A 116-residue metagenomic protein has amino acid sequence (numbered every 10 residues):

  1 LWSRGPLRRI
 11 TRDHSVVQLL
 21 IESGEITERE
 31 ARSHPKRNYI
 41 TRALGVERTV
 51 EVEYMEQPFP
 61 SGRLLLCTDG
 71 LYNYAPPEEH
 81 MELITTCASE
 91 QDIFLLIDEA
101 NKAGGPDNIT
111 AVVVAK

Functional and structural regions predicted by a protein language model:
W2, R12, A75-P76: A conserved hydrophobic position in a structured secondary element of the catalytic/binding core that shapes
W2-P6, K116: Short acidic-glycine loop/turn motifs at beta-strand connectors
R4, G24-R32, T86-E90: Short, glycine- and charge-enriched coil/turn segments that flank and shape catalytic ligand pockets
R9-G62, A103: Conserved, helical-rich catalytic subdomain that frames metal- and/or nucleotide-binding sites in enzyme alpha/beta
R42-C67, L71-K116: C-terminal catalytic subdomain
